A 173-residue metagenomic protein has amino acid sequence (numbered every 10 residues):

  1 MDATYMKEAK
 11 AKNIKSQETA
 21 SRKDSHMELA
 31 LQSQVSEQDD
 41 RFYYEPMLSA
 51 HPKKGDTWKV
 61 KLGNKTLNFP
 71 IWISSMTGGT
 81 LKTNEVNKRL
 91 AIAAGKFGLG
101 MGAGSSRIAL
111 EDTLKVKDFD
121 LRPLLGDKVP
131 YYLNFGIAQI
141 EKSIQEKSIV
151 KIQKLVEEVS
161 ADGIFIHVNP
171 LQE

Functional and structural regions predicted by a protein language model:
M1-G63, L67: An N-cap/entry alpha-helix motif that binds or orients negatively charged groups
D2-A20, W72, G102-R122: Short N-terminal secondary-structure initiator segments
Q38, N68-I71, F97-M101, D127-Y131 (+1 more regions): Short, well-ordered coil/turn segments that N-cap beta-strands
K54-N64, N87-I92, K115-L124, V150-V156: Short, charged beta->alpha transition segments
L62-L114: Active-site cofactor/substrate anionic-group-binding motifs, chiefly glycine- and Lys/Arg-rich phosphate-binding loops
S74-S75, G102-S106, Y132-G136, F165-H167: A cross-family glycoside hydrolase active-site/sugar-binding cleft signature
K82-K88, I108-G126, Q139-K147, Q172-E173: Active-site-adjacent beta->alpha loops and helix N-cap segments on the catalytic face of soluble alpha/beta enzymes
A91-K96, P130-Y131, A138-E173: Alpha/beta enzyme core
